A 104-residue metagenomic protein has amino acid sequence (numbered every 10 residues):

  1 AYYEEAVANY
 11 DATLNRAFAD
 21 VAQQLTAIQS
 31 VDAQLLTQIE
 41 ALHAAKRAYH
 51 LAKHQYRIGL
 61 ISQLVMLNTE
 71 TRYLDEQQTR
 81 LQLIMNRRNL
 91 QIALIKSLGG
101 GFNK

Functional and structural regions predicted by a protein language model:
A1-T79, N86, L90-S97: Amphipathic alpha-helical coiled-coil segments
K96-K104: Terminal intrinsically disordered/low-complexity segments used for targeting and assembly
